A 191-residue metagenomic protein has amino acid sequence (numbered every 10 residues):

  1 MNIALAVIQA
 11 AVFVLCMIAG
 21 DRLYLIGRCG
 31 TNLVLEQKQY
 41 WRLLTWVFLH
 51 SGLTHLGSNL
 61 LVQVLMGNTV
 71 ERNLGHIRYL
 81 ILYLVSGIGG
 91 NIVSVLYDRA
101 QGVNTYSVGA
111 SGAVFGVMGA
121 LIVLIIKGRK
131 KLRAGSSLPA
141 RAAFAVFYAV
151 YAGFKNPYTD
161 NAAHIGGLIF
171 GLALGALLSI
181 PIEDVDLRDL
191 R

Functional and structural regions predicted by a protein language model:
M1-R191: A detector for small-residue-rich transmembrane helices and their helix-helix packing motifs
